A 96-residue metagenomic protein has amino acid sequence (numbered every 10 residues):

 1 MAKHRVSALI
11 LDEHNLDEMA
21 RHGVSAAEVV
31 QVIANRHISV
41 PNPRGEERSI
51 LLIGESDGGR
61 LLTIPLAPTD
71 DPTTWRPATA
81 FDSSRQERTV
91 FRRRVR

Functional and structural regions predicted by a protein language model:
M1-R96: Ribonuclease/tRNase effector modules and their secretory precursors
